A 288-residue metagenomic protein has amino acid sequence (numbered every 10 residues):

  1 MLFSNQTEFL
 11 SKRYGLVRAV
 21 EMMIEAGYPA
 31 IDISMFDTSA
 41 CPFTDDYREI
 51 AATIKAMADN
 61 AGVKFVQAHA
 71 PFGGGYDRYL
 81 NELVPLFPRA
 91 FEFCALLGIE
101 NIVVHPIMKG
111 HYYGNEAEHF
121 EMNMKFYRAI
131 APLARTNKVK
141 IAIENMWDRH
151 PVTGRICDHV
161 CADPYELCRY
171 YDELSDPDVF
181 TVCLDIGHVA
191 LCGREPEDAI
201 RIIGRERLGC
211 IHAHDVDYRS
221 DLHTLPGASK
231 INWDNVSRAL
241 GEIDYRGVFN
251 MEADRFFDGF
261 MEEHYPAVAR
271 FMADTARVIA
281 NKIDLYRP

Functional and structural regions predicted by a protein language model:
M1-S4, R13-G27, D59, A117 (+2 more regions): Histidine-acidic metal/acid-base catalytic patches
F3-T7, I31-I33, F65-A70, I102-V104 (+4 more regions): Hydrophobic faces of well-ordered beta-strands that scaffold small-molecule active sites in alpha/beta enzyme cores
Q6-L10, S34-T38, A70-G73, I107-K109 (+4 more regions): Active-site beta-loop-alpha junctions enriched in small/polar residues
V17, D59-N60, Y76-T181, L191-C192 (+1 more regions): Active-site acidic/histidine proton-transfer and metal-coordination neighborhood in alpha/beta enzyme cores
D32-K55: Glycine-rich, proline-tolerant flexible connector loops at the mouths of alpha/beta enzymes
S39-P42, G74-R78, G110-N115, R149-G154 (+2 more regions): A short acidic, helix-capping loop that chelates divalent metal ions and anchors anionic groups
Y47-N60, F126-L133, A199, N235-A239: Catalytic-core regions built around general acid/base machinery
I50-L80: Short hydrophobic interaction/assembly module
